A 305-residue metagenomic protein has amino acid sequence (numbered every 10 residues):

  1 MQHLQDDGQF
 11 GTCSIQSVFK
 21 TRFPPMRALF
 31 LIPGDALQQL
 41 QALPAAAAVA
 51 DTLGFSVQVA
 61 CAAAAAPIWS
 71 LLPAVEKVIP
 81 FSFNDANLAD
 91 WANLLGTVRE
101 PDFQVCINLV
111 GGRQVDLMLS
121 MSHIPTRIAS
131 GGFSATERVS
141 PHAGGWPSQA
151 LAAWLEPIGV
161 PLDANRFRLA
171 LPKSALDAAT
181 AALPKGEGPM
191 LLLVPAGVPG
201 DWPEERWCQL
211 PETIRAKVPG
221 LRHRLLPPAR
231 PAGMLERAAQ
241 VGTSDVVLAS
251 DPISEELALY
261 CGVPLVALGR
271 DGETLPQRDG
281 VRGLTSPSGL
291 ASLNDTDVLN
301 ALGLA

Functional and structural regions predicted by a protein language model:
Q9, S14-I15, F19, R27-H142 (+2 more regions): Active-site and donor-binding regions of nucleotide-sugar-utilizing enzymes
S56-A62, C106-N108, R127-A129, L193 (+3 more regions): Short, hydrophobic beta-strand segments that form beta-sheet elements in well-ordered domains
A65-W69, V115, P199-W202, P231 (+1 more regions): Short, charged/polar "capping" segments at the starts of alpha-helices and the immediately preceding loops
P80-L88, L226-R230, S286-S288: Short beta->alpha junction loops
V98-F103, K185-E187, T243: Glycine-rich phosphate-binding loop signature in dinucleotide/nucleotide-binding domains
A129-S130, S140-G145, E256-A305: Nucleotide-sugar donor-binding patch of glycosyltransferase catalytic domains
S130-G200, E204: Mid-sequence helix-capping/hinge segment at a functional interface
E204-E273: Donor-binding and catalytic core of enzymes assembling or modifying cell-surface/extracellular glycoconjugates
